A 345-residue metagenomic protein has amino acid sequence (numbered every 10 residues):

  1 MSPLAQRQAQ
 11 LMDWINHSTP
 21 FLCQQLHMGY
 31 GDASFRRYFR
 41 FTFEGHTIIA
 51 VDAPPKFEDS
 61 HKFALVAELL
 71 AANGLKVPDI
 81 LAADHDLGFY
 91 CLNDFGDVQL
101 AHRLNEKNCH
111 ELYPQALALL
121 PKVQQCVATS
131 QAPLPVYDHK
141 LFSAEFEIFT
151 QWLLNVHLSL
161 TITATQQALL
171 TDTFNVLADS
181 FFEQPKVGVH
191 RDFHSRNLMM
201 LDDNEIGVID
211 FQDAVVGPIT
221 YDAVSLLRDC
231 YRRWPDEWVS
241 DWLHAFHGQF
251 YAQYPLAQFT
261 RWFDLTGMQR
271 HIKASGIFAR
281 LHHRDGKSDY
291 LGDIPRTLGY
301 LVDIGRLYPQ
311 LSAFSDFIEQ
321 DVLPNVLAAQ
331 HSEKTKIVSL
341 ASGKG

Functional and structural regions predicted by a protein language model:
M1-F89, V187, L201-I206, I318-G345: Conserved NTP-binding catalytic cores of kinases and kinase-like/nucleotidyltransferase enzymes across multiple kinase
Q10-D13, H17, A128-P135, K140-L141 (+2 more regions): An alpha-helical support segment within catalytic cores of ATP-dependent transferases
F35-T42, V123, N175-Y221, R233: Active-site acidic catalytic loop and adjacent metal/ATP-binding pocket of ATP-dependent phosphoryl transfer enzymes
F39-A144, I148, L158, F182-E183: ATP-binding pocket architecture of kinase catalytic cores
F63, C109, Y113-A116, F142 (+4 more regions): Hydrophobic packing residues in well-ordered alpha-helices of helical domains and bundles
L141, H190, V215-V216, F263-M268: Secondary-structure capping and boundary motifs in well-ordered enzyme cores
I148-H157, I219-Y254, L265-D285, T297-I304: Active-site activation/catalytic loop segments of kinase-like enzymes and analogous catalytic loops in related
G276-G345: ATP/Mg2+ or Mg2+-diphosphate-binding catalytic cores that bind nucleotide phosphates or diphosphates via glycine-rich
